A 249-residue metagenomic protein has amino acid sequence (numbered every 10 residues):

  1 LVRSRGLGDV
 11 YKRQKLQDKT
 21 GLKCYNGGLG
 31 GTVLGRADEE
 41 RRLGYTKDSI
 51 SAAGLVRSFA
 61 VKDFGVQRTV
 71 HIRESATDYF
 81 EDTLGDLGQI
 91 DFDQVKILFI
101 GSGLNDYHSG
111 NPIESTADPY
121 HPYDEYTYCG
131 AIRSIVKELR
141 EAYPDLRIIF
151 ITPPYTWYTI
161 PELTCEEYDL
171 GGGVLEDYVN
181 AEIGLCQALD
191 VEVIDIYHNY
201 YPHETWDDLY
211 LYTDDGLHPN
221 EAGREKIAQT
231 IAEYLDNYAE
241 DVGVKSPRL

Functional and structural regions predicted by a protein language model:
L1-Y11: Single conserved hydrophobic/aromatic residue that forms the stacking wall/gate of nucleotide- or nucleobase-binding
R3, G27-G30, I100-L104, I151-Y155 (+1 more regions): Active-site-proximal beta-strand/loop segments in catalytic clefts of secreted hydrolases
D9-A117, H121-P122: Conserved SGNH/GDSL esterase-like catalytic core that processes O-acyl groups on lipids and polysaccharides
K12, D86, Y128-I135, L139 (+1 more regions): A general structural detector for well-ordered alpha-helical segments in enzyme core domains, enriched
K23, I97, L146-I149, E192: Proline-centered loop/turn at the N-terminus of a beta-strand
R41-L43, P153-L249: Catalytic His-Asp segment of secreted/periplasmic serine-dependent ester chemistry enzymes
F99-S115, V136-E176: Active-site segments of SGNH/GDSL-like serine hydrolases that catalyze O-acetyl group transfer/hydrolysis on lipids
